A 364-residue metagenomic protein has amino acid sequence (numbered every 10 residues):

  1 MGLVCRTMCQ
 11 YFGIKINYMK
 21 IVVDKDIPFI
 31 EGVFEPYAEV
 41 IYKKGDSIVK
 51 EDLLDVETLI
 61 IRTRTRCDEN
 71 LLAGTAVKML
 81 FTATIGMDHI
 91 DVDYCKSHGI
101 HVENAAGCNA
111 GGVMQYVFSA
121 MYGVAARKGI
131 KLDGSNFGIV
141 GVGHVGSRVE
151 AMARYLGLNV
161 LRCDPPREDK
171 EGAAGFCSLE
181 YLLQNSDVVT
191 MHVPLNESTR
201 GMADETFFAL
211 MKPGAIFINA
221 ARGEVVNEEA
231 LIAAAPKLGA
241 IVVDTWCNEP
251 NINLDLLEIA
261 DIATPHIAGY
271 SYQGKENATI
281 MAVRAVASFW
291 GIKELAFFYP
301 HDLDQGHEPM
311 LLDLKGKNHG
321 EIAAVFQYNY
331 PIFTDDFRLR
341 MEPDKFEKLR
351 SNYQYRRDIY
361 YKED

Functional and structural regions predicted by a protein language model:
C9-V56: N-terminal glycine-/charge-rich "phosphate-binding" loop or analogous flexible N-terminal tail
Y18, D133-N136, G214: Phosphate-coordination loops involved in phosphoryl transfer and adenosine-cofactor binding
P28, Y155-G172: NAD(P)-binding Rossmann-fold cofactor-contacting core
E57-G129: Phosphate/diphosphate ligand-binding glycine-rich loop within oxidoreductases
D68, R167-D255: Rossmann-like adenosine-cofactor binding region
M114, D133-R154: Glycine-rich adenosine-cofactor-binding loop
M114-I130, Y155-L158, A260, T279-S288: Oxidoreductase and adenylate-handling cofactor-binding alpha/beta cores
G214-I216, A221-D364: Rossmann-like dinucleotide-binding domain for NAD(H)/NADP(H)
